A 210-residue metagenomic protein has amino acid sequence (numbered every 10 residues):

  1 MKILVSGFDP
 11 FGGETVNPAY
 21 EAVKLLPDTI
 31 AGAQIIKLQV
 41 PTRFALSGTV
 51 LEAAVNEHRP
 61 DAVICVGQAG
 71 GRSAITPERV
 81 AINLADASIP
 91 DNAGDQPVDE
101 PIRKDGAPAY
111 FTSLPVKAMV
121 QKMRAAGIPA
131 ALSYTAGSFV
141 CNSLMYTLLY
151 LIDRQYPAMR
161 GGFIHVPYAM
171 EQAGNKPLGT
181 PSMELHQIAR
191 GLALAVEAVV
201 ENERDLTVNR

Functional and structural regions predicted by a protein language model:
M1-A136, L149-A158, T180-G191, V196-R210: N-terminal catalytic or cofactor-binding beta/alpha core of small enzyme domains
S47-T49, N142-S143, A173: Short, solvent-exposed polar/charged micro-motifs at secondary-structure junctions
R124, L148, R160-G161, V166-A173: C-terminal folded domains that constitute the principal catalytic or ligand-binding module of multi-domain proteins
G137-C141, V166-Y168: Small/polar glycine-rich anion-binding or flexible loop at a beta-alpha turn
N142-Y150: Hydrophobic, aromatic-enriched interface-forming segments
G174-L178: Short acidic, glycine/proline-rich loop/turn micro-motifs
